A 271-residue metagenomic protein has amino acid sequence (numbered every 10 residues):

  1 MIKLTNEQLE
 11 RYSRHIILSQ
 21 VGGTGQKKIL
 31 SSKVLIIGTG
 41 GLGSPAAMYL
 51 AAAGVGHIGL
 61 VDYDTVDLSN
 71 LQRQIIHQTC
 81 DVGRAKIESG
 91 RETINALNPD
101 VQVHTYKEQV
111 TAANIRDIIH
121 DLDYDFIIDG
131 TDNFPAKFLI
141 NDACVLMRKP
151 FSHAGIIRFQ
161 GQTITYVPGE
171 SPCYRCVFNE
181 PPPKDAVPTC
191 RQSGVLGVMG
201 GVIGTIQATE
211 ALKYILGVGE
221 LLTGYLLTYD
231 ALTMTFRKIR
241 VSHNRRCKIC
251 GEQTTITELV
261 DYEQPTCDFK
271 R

Functional and structural regions predicted by a protein language model:
M1-R271: Adenine nucleotide-associated cytosolic modules
